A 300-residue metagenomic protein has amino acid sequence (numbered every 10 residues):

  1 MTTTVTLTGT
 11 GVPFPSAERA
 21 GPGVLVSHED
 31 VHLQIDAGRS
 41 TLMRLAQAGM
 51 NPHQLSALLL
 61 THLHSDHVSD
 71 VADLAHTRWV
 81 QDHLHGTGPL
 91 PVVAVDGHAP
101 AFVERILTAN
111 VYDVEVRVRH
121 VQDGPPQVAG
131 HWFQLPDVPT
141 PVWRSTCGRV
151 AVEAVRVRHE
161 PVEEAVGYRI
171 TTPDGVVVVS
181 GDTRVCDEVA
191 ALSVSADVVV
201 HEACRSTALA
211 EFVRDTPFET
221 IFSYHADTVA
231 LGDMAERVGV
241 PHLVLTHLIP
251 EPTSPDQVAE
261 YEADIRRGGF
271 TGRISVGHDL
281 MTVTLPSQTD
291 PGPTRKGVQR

Functional and structural regions predicted by a protein language model:
M1-V177, Q257-D290, K296-Q299: Binuclear metal-dependent hydrolase catalytic cores
G167, D174-V176, R184-H278: Cap/insert and terminal regions of metallo-dependent hydrolase folds
S180: Active-site donor-binding acidic/aromatic loop of nucleotide-activated sugar and phosphosugar transferases involved
